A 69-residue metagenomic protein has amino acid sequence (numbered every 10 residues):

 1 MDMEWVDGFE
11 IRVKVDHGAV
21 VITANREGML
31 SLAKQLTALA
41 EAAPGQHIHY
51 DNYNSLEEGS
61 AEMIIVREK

Functional and structural regions predicted by a protein language model:
M1-K69: Positively charged, low-complexity terminal tracts and the immediately adjacent first secondary-structure elements
